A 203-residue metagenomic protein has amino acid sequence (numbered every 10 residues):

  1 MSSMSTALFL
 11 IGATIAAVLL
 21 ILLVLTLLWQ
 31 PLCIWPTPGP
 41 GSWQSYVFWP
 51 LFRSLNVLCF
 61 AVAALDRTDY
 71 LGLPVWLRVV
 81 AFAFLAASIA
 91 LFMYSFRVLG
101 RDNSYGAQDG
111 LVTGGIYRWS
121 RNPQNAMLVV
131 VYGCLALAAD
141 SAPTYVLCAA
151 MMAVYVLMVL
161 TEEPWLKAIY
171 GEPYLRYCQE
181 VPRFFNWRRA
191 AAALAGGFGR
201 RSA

Functional and structural regions predicted by a protein language model:
M1-T113, V130-A203: Membrane-anchoring alpha-helices and their flanking helix-loop junctions
V112-N122: Short, amphipathic, aromatic/basic-enriched membrane-interface segments that mark the entry/exit of transmembrane
S120-V131: Interfacial aromatic "cap" segments that immediately flank transmembrane helices in multipass membrane proteins
